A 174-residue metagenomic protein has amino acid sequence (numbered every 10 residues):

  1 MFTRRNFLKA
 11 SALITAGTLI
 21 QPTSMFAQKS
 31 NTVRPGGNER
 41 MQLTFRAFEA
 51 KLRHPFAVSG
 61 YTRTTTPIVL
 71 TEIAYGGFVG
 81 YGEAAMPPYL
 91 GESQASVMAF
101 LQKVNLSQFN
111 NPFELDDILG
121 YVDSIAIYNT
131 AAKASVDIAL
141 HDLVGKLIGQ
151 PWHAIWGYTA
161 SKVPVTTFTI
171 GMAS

Functional and structural regions predicted by a protein language model:
M1-T3: N-terminal secretory signal peptides
N6-A27: N-terminal export signals
P22-P55, A74: C-terminal segment of N-terminal export signals and the immediately downstream linker at the start of the mature
G37-F45, I73-A74, V79-I148: Metal- or metallocofactor-binding catalytic centers and their adjacent structured scaffolds across diverse enzyme
P55-V58, W152: Glycine-rich, charged/polar anion/phosphate-binding loops that engage phosphate groups from diverse ligands
S59-T64, I127-Y128: Short Gly/Pro-enriched turn/cap motifs at secondary-structure boundaries
T66-L70: Conserved N-terminal beta1-alpha1 strand-loop-helix module at the mouth
A154-S174: Metal-dependent enolase-superfamily TIM-barrel catalytic cores that perform enediolate-based chemistry
